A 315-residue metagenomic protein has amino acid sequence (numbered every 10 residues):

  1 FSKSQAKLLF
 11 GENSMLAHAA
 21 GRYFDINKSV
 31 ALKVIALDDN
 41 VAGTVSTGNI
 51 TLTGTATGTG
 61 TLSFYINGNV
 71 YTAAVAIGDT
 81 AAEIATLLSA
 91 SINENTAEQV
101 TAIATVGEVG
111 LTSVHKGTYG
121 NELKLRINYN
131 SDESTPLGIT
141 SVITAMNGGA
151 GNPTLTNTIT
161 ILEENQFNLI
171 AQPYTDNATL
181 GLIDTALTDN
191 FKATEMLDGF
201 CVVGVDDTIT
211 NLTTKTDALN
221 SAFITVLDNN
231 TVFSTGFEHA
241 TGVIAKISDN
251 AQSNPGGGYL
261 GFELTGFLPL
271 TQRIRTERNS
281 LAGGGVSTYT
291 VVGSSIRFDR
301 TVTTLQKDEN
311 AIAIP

Functional and structural regions predicted by a protein language model:
F1-G58, N93, V100-T105: Extended assembly-interface regions of large multimeric machines
S2-G11, G54-R126, D189: Extended, beta-strand-rich, solvent-exposed assembly scaffolds of outer structural proteins
A17-Y23, L111-T112, T156-I159: Intrinsically disordered, low-complexity boundary segments flanking structured domains
H18-A19, A85-T96, G138-A145: Short, surface-exposed secondary-structure junctions/capping segments
F24, G68, A90, I161-P315: A glycine- and small-residue-enriched flexible loop/hinge signal that marks low-structured segments
L37, T112-V114, P173: Structured loops at beta-to-helix junctions and adjacent beta-edge loops in soluble globular domains
A42-N49, T53-G54, I139-L155, Y289-P315: Acidic, glycine-rich low-complexity/disordered segments
V100-I103, G120, L125-G204: Long, acidic/polar, low-complexity amphipathic helices and coiled-coil-like
